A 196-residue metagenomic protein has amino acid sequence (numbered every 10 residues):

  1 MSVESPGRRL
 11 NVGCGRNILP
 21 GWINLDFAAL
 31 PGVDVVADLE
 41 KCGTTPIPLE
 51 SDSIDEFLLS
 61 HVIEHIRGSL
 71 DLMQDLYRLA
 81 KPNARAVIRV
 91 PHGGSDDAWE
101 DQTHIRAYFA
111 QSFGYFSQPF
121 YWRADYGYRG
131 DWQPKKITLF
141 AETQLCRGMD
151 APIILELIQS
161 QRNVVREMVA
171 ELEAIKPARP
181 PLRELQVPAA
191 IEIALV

Functional and structural regions predicted by a protein language model:
M1, D26, Q161-R162: Short secondary-structure boundary/capping segments
M1-G7: Conserved alpha-helix/loop element of class I SAM-dependent methyltransferases that forms part of the SAM/SAH-binding
G7-G94: Conserved SAM-binding loop
L70-D71, D75, K81, R85-V196: S-adenosyl-L-methionine-dependent methyltransferase catalytic module, highlighting the catalytic core
